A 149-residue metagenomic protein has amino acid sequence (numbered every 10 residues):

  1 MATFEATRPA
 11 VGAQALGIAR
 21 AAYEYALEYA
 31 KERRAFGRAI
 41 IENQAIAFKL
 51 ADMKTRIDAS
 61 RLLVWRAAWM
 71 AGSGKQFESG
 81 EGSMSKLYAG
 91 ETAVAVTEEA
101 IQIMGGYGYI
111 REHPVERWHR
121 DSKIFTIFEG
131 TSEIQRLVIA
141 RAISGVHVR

Functional and structural regions predicted by a protein language model:
M1-R149: Alpha-helical interface subdomain recognition
